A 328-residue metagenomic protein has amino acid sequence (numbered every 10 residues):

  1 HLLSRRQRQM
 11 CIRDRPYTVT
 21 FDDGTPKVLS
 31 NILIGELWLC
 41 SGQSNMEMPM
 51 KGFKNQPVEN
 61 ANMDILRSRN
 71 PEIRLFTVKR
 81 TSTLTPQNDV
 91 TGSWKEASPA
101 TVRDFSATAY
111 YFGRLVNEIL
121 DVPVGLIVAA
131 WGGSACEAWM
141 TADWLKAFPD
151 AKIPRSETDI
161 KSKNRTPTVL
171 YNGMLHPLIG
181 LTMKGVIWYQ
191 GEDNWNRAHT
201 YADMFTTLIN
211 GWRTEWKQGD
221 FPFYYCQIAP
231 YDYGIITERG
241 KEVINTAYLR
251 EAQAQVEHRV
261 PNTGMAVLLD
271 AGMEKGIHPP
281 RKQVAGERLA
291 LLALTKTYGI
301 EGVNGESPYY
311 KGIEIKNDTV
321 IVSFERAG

Functional and structural regions predicted by a protein language model:
H1-R8, I12: Single conserved hydrophobic/aromatic residue that forms the stacking wall/gate of nucleotide- or nucleobase-binding
D14-G24: Short, aromatic- and glycine-rich surface loops/edge beta-strands on solvent-exposed regions
T25-E36: Edge beta-strands of extracellular beta-sandwich domains
E36-L37, N70-E72, L120-G125, L181-G185 (+2 more regions): Loop/turn elements at helix/coil->beta-strand transitions in domains of secreted/extracellular proteins
K54-P99, L120-L170: Surface-exposed loop and adjacent secondary-structure segments within mature catalytic domains
I127, I228-L269: Substrate-gating cap/lid alpha-helix
R165-P177, D203-G211, V243-Q255: Alpha-helical scaffolding within the catalytic cores of extracellular/periplasmic polymer-degrading hydrolases
L249-G328: Catalytic cores of secreted or luminal carbohydrate-active enzymes
